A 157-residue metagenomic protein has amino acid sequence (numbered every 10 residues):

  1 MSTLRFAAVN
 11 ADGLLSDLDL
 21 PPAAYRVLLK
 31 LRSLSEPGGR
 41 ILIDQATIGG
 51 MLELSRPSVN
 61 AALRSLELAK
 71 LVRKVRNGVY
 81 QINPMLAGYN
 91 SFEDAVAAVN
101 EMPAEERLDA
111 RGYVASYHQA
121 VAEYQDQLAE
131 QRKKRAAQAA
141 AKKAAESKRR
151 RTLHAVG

Functional and structural regions predicted by a protein language model:
M1-I41, Q45-A46, A97, R151-G157: Short recognition helix of helix-turn-helix/winged-helix DNA-binding domains
F6, L54, A104, A110 (+2 more regions): Generic detector of low-complexity/intrinsically disordered segments and short hydrophobic N-terminal stretches
D17, P21-A23, S33-Y89: Winged helix-turn-helix DNA-binding recognition segment
A61-Q131, A139: Winged-helix/helix-turn-helix nucleic-acid-interaction surface
A115, S147-H154: Short hydrophobic short-linear motifs embedded in intrinsically disordered terminal tails or helical linkers
K143: Phosphate-centric recognition/catalysis
